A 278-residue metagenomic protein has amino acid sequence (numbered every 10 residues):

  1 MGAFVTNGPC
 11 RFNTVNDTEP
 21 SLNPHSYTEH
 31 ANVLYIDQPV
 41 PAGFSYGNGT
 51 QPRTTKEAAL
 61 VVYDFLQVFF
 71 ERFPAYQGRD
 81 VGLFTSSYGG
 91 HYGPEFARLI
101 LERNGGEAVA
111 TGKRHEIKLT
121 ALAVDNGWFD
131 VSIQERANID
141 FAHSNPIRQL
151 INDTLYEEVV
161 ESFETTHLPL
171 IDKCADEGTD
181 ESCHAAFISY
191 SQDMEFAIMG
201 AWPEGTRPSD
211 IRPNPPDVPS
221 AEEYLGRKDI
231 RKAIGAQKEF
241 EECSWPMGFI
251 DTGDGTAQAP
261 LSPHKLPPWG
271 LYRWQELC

Functional and structural regions predicted by a protein language model:
M1-C278: Terminal and linker regions of secretory-pathway proteins
